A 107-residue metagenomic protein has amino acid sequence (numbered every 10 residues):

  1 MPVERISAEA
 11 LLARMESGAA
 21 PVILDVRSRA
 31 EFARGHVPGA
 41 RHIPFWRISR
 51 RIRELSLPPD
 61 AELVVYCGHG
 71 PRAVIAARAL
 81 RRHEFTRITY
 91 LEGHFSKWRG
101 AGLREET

Functional and structural regions predicted by a protein language model:
M1-V22, V26-E62, G68-T107: Rhodanese-like catalytic fold shared by cysteine-dependent sulfurtransferases and DSP/PTP-type phosphatases
